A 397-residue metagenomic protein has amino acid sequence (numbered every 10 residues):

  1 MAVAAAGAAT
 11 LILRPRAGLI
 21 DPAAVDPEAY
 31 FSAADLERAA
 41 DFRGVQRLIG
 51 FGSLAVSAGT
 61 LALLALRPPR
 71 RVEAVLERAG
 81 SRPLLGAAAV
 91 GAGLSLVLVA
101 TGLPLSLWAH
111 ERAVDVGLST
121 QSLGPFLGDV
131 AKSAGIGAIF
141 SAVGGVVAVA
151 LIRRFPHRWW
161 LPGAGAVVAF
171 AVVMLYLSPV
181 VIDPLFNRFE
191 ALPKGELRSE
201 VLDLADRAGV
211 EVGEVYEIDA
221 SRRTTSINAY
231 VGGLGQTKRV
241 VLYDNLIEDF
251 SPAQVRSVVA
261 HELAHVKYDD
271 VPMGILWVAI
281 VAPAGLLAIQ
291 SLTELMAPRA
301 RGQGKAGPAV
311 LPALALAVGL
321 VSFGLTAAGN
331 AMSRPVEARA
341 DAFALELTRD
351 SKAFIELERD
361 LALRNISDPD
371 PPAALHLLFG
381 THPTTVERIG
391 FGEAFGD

Functional and structural regions predicted by a protein language model:
M1-A6: Alpha-helical transmembrane segments
A8-K305, G319-D397: Polar-ligand-bearing catalytic/cofactor-coordination segments of membrane-embedded or membrane-tethered inner-membrane
K305-A315: N-terminal signal-anchor/signal peptide hydrophobic helix marking the start of the first transmembrane segment
